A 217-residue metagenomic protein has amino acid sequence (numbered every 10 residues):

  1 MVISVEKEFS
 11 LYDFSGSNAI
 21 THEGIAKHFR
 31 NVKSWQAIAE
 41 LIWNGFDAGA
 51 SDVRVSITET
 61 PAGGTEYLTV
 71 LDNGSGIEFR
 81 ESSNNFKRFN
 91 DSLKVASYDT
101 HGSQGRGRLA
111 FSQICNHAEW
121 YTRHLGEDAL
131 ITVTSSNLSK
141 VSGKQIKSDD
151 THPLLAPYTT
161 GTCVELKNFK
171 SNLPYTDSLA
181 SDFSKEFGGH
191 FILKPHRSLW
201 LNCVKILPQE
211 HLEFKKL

Functional and structural regions predicted by a protein language model:
M1-W43, D47-R54, T58-P61, R80-K87: Bergerat-fold GHKL ATPase/HATPase_c domain
P61-T65, G126-A129: Short, solvent-exposed loop/turn segments that connect beta-strands within catalytic domains and beta-strand-rich
G64-L68, T162: Short beta-strand element(s) in the Bergerat
D72: Acidic ATP/Mg2+-coordinating residue in the GHKL
S75-G76: Glycine-rich G1-box
N85-H101: Bergerat-fold ATP-binding/catalytic subdomain of histidine kinases
A96-P208: GHKL-type ATPase core
K205-L217: GHKL/Histidine-kinase-like ATPase module
